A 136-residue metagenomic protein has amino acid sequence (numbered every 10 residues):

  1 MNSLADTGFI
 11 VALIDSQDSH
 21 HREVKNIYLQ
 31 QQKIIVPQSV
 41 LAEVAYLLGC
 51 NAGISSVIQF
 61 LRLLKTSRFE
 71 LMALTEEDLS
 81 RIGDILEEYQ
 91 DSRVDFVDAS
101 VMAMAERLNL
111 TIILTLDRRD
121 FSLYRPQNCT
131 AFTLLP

Functional and structural regions predicted by a protein language model:
M1, Q31-I34, R68-E70, R107-I112: Short active-site oxyanion
M1-V36, G49-R62, Q127-N128: Short, well-structured N-terminal submotif of metal-dependent ribonuclease cores
N2-D6, V36-P37, V94-D95, D117 (+1 more regions): Histidine- and aromatic-rich ligand-binding microenvironments
G8, A42-A45, G83: Amphipathic alpha-helical segments within well-ordered protein domains
G8-F9, S39, E77, R119: Alpha-helix/helix-capping structural signal
S55-T75: Helix-adjacent hinge/juxtasegments
L71-L116: Active-site neighborhoods of divalent-metal-dependent phosphate/nucleic-acid chemistry enzymes
L108-P136: Acidic, PIN/NYN-like endoribonuclease modules and their adjacent C-terminal/linker elements
